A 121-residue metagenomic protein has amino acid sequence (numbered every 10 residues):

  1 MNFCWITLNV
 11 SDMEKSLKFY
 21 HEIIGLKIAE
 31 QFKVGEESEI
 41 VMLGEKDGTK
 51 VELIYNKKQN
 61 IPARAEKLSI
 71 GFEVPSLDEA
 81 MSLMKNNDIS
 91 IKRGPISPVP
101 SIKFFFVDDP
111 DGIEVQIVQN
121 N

Functional and structural regions predicted by a protein language model:
M1-K15, L68-F72, N121: N-terminal beta-strand motif that seeds the catalytic metal site of vicinal oxygen chelate
M1-N2, P62-K67, P98-V99: Short glycine-enriched loop/turn motifs at secondary-structure junctions
L8-K50: Core segments of cupin and vicinal oxygen chelate
F19, D78-L83: Short amphipathic alpha-helices within nucleic acid-binding modules
Q31, M42, M81-N121: Vicinal oxygen chelate
K46-K50, K58, L77-E79: Short, charged/polar surface micro-motifs in flexible loops or helix N-caps
